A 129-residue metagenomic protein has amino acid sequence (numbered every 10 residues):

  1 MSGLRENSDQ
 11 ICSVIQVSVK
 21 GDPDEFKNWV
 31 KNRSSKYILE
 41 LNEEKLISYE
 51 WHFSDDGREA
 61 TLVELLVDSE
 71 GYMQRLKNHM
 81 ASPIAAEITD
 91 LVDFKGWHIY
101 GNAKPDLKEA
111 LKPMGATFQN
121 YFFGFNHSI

Functional and structural regions predicted by a protein language model:
M1-A60, V67-N78, D90-I129: Short S/T/G/P-rich N-terminal loop/turn motif that feeds into the first structured element of a domain
M80-A85: A short, acidic, amphipathic alpha-helical segment used as a generic capping/interface helix at domain edges
